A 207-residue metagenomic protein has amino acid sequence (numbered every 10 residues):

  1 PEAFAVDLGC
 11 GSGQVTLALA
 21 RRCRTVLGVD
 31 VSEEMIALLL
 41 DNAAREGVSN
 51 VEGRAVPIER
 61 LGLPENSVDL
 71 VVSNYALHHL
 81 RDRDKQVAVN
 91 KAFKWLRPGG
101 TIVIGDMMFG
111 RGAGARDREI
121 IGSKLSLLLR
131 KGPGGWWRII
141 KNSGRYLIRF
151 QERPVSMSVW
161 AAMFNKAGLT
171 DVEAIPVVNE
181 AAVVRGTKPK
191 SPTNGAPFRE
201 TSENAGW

Functional and structural regions predicted by a protein language model:
F4, G100-T101: Short glycine-centered segments of the SAM/dcSAM-binding site in methyltransferase folds
V6, S12-R60: Class I SAM-dependent methyltransferase SAM/SAH-binding core
V72: A conserved beta-strand element that flanks and buttresses the S-adenosyl-L-methionine
Y75-A76: Short catalytic micro-motifs in class I SAM-dependent methyltransferases
Q86-P98: A short glycine-rich, Lys/Arg-flanked "PGG" loop and its adjoining helix->strand segment in the class I
G105-A167, E173: C-terminal alpha-helical "lid/dimerization" subdomain adjacent to the S-adenosyl-L-methionine
G168-F198, W207: Core SAM-dependent methyltransferase catalytic element
